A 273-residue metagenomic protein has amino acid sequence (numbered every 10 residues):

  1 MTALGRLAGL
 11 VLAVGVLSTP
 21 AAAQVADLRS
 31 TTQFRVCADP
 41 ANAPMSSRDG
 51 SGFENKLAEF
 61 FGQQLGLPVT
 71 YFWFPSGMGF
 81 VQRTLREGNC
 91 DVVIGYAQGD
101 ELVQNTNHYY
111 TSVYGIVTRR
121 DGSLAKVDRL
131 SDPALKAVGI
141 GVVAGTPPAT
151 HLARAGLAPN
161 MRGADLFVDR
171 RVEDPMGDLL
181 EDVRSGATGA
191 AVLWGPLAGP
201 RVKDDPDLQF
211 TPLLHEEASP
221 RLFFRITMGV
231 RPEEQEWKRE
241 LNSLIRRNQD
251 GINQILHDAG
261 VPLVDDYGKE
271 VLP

Functional and structural regions predicted by a protein language model:
M1-G9: Bacterial N-terminal signal peptides that target proteins for export
A8-S18: Bacterial N-terminal signal peptides
A23-L102, R170-E173, N248, D258-P262: Extracytoplasmic small-molecule ligand-binding "clamshell" domains of the periplasmic binding protein/Venus flytrap
A26, F74, P147-F167, P206 (+1 more regions): Ligand-binding clefts/hinges and TM-proximal coupling segments of bilobed small-molecule sensing domains
R35, P40-Q64, G115-P175, P196-L197 (+1 more regions): Bilobed "Venus flytrap"/periplasmic-binding protein-like clamshell domains and structurally analogous long
D39-A41, T111-S123, K203-I245, V261-P273: Periplasmic-binding protein-like
E59, Q63, P68-A134, G145 (+2 more regions): Acidic, polar ligand-binding/catalytic clefts
L67-P68, R86-G95, A137-G139, L179 (+3 more regions): Alpha-to-beta junction loops
